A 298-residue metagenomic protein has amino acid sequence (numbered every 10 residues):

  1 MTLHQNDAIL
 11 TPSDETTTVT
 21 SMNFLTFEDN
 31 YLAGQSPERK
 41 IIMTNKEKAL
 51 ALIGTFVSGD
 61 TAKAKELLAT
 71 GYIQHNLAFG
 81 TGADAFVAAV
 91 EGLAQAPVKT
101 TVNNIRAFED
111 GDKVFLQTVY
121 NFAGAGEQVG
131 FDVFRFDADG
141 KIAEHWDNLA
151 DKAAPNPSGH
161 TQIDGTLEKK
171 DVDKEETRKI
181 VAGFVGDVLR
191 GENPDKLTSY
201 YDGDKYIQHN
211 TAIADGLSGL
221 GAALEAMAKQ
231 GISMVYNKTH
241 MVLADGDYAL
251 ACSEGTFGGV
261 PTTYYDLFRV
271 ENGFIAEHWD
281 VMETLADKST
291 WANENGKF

Functional and structural regions predicted by a protein language model:
T2-A8, P12-F298: C-terminal and inter-domain tail/linker signature
